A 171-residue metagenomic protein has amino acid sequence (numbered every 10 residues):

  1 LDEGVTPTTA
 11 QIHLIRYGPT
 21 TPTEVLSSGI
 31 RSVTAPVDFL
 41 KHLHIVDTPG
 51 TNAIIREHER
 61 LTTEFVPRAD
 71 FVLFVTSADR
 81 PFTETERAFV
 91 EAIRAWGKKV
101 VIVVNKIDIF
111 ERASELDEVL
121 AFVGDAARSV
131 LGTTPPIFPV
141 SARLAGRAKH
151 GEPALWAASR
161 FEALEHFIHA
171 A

Functional and structural regions predicted by a protein language model:
L1-T48, A53, R94-A95: Conserved G1/Walker A P-loop phosphate-binding module
T8, P19-P22, G50-N52, D79-F82 (+2 more regions): Conserved nucleotide-binding/hydrolysis micro-motifs of P-loop NTPases
T8-I12, K41-H42, P67-V72, A95-V100 (+1 more regions): Short glycine-/polar-rich loops that comprise or flank the Walker A/P-loop and associated switch/sensor motifs
Q11, K41, H58-R68, T85 (+5 more regions): Helical mechanochemical/support elements of P-loop NTPase systems and associated helical scaffolds
I15, D47, D70-L73, S141 (+1 more regions): Residue-level signature of catalytic and energy-coupling elements of molecular machines, predominantly ATP/GTP-dependent
P49, A53-R56, R60, S77-E84 (+3 more regions): Alpha-helix capping and helix-loop boundary segments enriched in small/acidic/polar residues
R56-R80, F89-V103: Inter-motif core of Ras-like GTPase G domains
D108-A171: Canonical P-loop GTPase G-domain recognition
